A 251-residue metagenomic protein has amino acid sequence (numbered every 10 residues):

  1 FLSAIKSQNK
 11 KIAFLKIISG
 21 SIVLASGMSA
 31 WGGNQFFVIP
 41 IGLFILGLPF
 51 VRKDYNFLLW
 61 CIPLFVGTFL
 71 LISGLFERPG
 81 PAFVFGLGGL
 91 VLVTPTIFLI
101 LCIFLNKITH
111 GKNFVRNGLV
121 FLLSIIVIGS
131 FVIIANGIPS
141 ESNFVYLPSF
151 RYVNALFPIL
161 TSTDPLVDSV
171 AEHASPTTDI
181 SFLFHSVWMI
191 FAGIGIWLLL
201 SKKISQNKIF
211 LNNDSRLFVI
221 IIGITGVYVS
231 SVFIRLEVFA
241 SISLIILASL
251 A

Functional and structural regions predicted by a protein language model:
F1-I5, I22, I39-F50, I97-C102 (+2 more regions): Transmembrane alpha-helical segments
I5-A25, Y55-L71, L217-I221: Short hydrophobic alpha-helices at membrane interfaces in multi-pass membrane enzymes
I12-L15, D54-L64, F83-L92, I108-L123 (+1 more regions): Membrane-interfacial entry segments at the cytosolic side of transmembrane helices
I22-N34, L75-F76, Y228-V232: Transmembrane helix irregularities
L24, I45, L70, S124-V132 (+2 more regions): Hydrophobic core segments of alpha-helical transmembrane domains in multi-pass membrane transport and ion-translocation
N34-G47, P63-F65, P81-I97, A240: Transmembrane-embedded, aromatic-rich helix segments that form part of the hydrophobic channel/pocket engaging
G88-I103, V120-I204, S215-R216: Alpha-helical transmembrane segments at the extracellular/periplasmic loop-to-helix junctions of multi-pass membrane
I220, T225, S230-A251: Hydrophobic/aromatic-rich transmembrane helices and adjacent perimembrane loops
